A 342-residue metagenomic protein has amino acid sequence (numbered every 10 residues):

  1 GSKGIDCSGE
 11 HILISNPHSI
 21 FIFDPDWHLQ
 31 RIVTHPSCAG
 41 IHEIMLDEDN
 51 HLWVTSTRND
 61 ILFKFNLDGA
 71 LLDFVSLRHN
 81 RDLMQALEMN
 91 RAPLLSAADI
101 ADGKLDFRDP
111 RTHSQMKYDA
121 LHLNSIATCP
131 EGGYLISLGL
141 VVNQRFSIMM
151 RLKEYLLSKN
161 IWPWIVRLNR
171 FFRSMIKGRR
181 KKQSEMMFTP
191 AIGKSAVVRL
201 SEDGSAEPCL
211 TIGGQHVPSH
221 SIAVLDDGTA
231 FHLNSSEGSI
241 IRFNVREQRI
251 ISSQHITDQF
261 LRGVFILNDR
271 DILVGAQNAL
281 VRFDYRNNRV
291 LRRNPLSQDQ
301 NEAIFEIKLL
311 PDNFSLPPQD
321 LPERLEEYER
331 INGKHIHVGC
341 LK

Functional and structural regions predicted by a protein language model:
G1, G40, R58, L121-H122 (+5 more regions): Beta-rich catalytic cores
K3-G4, E43, S125, S221 (+2 more regions): Conserved beta-strand position repeated once per blade in WD40 beta-propeller domains
C7-G9, L46-D49, T128-E131, V224-D227 (+2 more regions): Residue-level detector of Asp-centered blade-edge/turn motifs that repeat once per structural unit in beta-propeller
L13-P17, V54-R58, L135-Q144, M187-A191 (+2 more regions): Conserved beta-strand positions in repeat-built beta-propeller and related beta-rich domains
D24-H28, N66-G69, L200-G204, N244-Q248 (+1 more regions): Short loop/turn segments that connect beta-strands within beta-propeller blades
I32-S37, V75-H79, S114-Y118, L210-H216 (+2 more regions): Surface loop/turn motifs at the tips and blade-to-blade linkers of beta-strand repeat domains
P110, Q115-M116, I136-I192, Y285: Short, conserved, GDST-rich strand-edge loop motifs in beta-rich repeat architectures
N278-K342: Blade-level signature of beta-propeller repeat domains, shared across WD40, Kelch, NHL, RCC1 and BNR/Asp-box propellers
